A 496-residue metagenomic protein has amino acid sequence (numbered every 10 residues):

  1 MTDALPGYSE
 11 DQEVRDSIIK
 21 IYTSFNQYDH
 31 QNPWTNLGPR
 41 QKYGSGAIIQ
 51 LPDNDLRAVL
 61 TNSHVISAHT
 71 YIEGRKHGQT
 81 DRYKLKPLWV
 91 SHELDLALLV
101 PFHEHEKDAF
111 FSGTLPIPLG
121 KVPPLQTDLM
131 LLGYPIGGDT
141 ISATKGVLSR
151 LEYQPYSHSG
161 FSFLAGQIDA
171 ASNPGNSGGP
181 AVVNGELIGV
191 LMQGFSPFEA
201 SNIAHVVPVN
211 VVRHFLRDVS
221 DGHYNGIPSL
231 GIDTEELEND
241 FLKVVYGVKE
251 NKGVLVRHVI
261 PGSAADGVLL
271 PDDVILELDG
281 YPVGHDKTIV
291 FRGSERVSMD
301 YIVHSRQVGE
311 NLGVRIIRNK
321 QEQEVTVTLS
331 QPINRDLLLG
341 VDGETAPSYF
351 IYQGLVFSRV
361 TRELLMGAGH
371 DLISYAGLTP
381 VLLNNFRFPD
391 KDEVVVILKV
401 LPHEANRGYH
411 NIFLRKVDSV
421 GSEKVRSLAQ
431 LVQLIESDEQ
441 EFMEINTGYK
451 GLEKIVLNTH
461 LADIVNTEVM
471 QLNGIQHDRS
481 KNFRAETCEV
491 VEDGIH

Functional and structural regions predicted by a protein language model:
T2-S9, Y28-V59, R82-K84, P118 (+4 more regions): A conserved glycine-rich beta-strand in the N-terminal activation segment of trypsin-fold
P6, H30-N32, P39-Q41, V65-S67 (+6 more regions): Flexible, gly/ser-rich surface segments that form the specificity/activation loops bordering the active-site cleft
S17-Y22, L56-N62, V122-P135, I168-S172 (+4 more regions): Active-site-proximal beta-strands of protease catalytic cores
I21, T70-G78, L129-G133, E310-R318 (+1 more regions): Short conserved beta-strand and strand-loop elements enriched in small hydrophobics with frequent Asp/Gly
I21-Y22, F102-P116, S142-I203, K249-K252 (+2 more regions): Active-site region of chymotrypsin-like
N26, T35, P52, S63 (+3 more regions): C-terminal recognition in membrane/secretory proteostasis and scaffolding
A47-I48, A171-V190, D266, P271 (+2 more regions): Catalytic nucleophile loop of clan PA
Q50-A97, P101-E106: Catalytic-histidine neighborhood of serine endopeptidases, predominantly the chymotrypsin-like S1/PA family
